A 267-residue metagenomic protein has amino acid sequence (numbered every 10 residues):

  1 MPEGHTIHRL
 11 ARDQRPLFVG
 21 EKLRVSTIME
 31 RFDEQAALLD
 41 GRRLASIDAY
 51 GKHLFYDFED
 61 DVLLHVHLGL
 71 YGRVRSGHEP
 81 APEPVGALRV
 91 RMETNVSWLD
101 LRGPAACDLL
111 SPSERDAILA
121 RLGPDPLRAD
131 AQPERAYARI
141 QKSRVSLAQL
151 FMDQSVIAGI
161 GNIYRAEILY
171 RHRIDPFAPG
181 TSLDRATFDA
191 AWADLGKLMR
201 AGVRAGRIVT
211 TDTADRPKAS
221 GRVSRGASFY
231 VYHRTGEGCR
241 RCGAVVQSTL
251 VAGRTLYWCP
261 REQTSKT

Functional and structural regions predicted by a protein language model:
M1-T267: Structured catalytic/nucleic-acid-binding cores of DNA maintenance enzymes
